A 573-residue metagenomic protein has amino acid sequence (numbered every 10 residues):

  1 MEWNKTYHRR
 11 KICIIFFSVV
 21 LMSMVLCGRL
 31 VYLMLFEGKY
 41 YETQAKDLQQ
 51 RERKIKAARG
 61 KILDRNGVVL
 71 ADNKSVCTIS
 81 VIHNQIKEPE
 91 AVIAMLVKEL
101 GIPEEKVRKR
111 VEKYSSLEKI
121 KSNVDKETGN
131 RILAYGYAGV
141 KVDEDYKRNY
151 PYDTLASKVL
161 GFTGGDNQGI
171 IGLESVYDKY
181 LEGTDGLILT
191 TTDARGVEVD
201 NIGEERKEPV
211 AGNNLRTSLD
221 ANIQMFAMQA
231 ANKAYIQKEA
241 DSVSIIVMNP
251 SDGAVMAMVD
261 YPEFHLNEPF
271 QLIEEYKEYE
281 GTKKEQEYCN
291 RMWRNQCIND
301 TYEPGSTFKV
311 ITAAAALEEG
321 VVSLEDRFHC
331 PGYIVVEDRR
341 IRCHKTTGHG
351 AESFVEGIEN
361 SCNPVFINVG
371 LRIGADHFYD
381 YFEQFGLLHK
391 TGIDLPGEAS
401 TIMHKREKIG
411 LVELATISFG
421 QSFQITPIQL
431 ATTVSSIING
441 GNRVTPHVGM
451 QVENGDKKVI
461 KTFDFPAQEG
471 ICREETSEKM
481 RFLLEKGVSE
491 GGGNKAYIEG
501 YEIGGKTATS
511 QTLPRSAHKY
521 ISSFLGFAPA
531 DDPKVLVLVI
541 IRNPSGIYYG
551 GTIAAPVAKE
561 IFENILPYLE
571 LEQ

Functional and structural regions predicted by a protein language model:
M1-E275, T301, S323, D376-L388 (+4 more regions): Periplasmic/cell-envelope proteins involved in peptidoglycan metabolism and beta-lactam response
A71, D193-E204, S251-T307, I311-N543 (+2 more regions): Beta-lactam-recognizing serine transpeptidase/beta-lactamase-like catalytic domain environment
